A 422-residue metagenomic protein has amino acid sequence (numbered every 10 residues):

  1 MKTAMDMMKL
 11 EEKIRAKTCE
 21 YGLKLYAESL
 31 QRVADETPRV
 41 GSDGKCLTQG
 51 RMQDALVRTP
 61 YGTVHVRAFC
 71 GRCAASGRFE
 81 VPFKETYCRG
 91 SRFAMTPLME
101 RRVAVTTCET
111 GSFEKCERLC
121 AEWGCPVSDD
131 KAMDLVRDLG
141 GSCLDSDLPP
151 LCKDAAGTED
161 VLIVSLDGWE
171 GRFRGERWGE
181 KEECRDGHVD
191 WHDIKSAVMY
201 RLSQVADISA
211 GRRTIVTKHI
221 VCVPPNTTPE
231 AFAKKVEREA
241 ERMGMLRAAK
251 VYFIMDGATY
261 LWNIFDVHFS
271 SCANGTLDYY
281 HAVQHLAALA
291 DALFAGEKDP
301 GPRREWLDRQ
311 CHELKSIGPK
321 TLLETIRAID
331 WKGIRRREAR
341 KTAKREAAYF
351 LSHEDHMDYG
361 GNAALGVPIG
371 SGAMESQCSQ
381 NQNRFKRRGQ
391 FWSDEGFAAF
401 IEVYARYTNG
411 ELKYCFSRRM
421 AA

Functional and structural regions predicted by a protein language model:
M1-A27, C70-A422: Catalytic center-proximal scaffold of phosphoryl-transfer enzymes
S29-V40, C46-Q49, D160, F173-R174: Extended, Lys/Arg-enriched charged tracts that mediate electrostatic binding to polyanionic substrates
R32, T48, V64, A155-G157 (+1 more regions): Sterically constrained small-residue positions within well-ordered secondary structures of folded domains
T37-F69: N-terminal juxtadomain amphipathic helix that follows a signal peptide/anchor or precedes a small N-terminal auxiliary
